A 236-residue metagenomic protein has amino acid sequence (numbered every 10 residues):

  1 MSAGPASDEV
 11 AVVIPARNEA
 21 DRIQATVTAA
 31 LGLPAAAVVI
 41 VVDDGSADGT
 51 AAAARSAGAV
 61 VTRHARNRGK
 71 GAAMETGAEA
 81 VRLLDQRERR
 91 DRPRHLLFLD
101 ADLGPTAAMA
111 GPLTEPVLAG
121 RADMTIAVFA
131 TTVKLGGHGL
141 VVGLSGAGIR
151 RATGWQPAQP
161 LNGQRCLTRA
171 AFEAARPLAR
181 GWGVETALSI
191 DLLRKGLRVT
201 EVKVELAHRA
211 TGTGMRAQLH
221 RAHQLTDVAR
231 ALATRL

Functional and structural regions predicted by a protein language model:
M1-A6, P177-L236: Hydrophobic helical membrane-anchoring modules
E9-A11, V38, A187: Cell-envelope/extracellular polymer assembly enzymes that use nucleotide-activated donors
I14, V27, A36-G45, T62: Short beta-strand/loop segment that forms part of the nucleotide-sugar
N18-G32: Short, well-formed alpha-helical segments that are part of the catalytic scaffolds of diverse glycosyltransferases
D43-A52, L103: A conserved acidic beta->alpha catalytic loop
A51-R90: Conserved donor nucleotide-binding strand/loop of the catalytic core
R66-R68, A72-A80, P93, T106-L178 (+1 more regions): Acceptor/aglycone-binding surface of glycosyltransferases and processive sugar-polymer synthases
R87-G104: Short beta-strand-to-loop acidic/aromatic patch adjacent to the donor-nucleotide binding site
